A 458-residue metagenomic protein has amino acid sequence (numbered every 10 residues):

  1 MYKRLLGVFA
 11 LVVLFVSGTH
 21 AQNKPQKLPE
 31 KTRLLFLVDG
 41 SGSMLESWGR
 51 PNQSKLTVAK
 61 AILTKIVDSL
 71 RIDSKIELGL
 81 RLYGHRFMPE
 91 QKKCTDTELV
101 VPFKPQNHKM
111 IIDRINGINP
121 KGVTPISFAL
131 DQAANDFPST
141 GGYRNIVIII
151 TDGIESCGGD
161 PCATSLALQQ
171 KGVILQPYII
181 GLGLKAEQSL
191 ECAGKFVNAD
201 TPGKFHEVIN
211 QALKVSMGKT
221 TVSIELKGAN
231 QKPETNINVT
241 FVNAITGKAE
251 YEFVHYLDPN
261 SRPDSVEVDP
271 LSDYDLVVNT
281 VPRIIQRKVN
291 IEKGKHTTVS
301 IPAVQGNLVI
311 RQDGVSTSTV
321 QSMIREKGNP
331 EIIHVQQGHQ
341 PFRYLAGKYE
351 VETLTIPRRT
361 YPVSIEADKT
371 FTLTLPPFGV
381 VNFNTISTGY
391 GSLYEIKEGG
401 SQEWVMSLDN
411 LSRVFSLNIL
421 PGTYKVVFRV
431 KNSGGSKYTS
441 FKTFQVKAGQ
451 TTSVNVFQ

Functional and structural regions predicted by a protein language model:
L5-L14: Sec-dependent N-terminal signal peptides
S17-A21: Sec/Tat signal peptide C-region and signal peptidase I cleavage site
Q22-L28, T32-R33, V38-V58, D68 (+5 more regions): Exposed acidic/Ser/Thr-rich ligand/metal-binding surfaces
P202-N260: C-terminal "exit" segments of structured domains
I224-N238, A244-T246, I310-V320, F383-S392: Structural motif
N243-D264, E326-H339, E398-R413: Short, acidic Ser/Thr/Gly-rich low-complexity loop/linker segments typical of extracellular and cell-surface proteins
L257-D275, N279-R283, Q337-P357, L411-G434: Short Pro-Gly-centered beta-turn/loop motif in secreted/extracellular proteins
L257-N260, N279-V304, T355-F378, K431-Q458: Structured interaction patches on ligand/partner-binding surfaces of diverse proteins
